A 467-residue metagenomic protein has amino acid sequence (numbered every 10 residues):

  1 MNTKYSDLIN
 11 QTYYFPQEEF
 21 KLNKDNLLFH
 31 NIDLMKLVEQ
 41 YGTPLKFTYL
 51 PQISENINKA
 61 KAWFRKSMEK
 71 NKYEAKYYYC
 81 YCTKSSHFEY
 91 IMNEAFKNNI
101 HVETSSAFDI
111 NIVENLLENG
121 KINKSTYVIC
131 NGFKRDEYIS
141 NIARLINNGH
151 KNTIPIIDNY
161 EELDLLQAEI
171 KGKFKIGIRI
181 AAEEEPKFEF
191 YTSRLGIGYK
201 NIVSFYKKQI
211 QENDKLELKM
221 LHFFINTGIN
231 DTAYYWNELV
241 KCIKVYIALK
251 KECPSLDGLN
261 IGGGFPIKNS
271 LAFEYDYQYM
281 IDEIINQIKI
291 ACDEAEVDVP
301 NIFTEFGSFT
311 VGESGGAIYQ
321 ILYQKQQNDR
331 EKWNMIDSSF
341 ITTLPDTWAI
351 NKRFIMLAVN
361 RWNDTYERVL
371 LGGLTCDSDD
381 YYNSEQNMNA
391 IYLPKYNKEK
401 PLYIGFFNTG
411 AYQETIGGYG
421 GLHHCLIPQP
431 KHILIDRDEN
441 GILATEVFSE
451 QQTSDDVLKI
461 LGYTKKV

Functional and structural regions predicted by a protein language model:
M1-F174, S204-K207, Q211-E217, K251-C253 (+1 more regions): A charged N-terminal "starter" segment
M1-N10, F15, E169, A182-R330: Active-site loop/helix belt of alpha/beta enzymes
I53, K84, S106, I178 (+5 more regions): Conserved, mostly hydrophobic/aromatic
S85-H87, F108-D109, K134-D136, N159-E161 (+7 more regions): Active-site-proximal loop/turn and secondary-structure-junction residues that shape catalytic pockets, frequently
M92, E114-L116, I139-R144, L166-I170 (+7 more regions): Short acidic, glycine/serine/threonine-rich loops at helix termini
I156, G177-A181, H222-F224, N260-G262 (+2 more regions): Short beta-strand segments
E283-I285, K289, D293-V467: Charged (often Lys/Glu-rich) extended helix/loop segments that serve as interaction or gating elements
